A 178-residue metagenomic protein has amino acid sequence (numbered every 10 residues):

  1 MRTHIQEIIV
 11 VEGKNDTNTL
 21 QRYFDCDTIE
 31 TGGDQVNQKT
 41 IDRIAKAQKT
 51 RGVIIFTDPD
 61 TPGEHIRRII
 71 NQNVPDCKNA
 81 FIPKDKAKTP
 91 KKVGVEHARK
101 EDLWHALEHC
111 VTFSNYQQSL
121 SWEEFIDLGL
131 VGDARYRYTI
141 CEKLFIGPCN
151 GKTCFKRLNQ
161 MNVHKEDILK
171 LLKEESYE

Functional and structural regions predicted by a protein language model:
M1-E12, T17-D25: Glycine-rich, flexible N-terminal cofactor/catalytic loop recognition
R2, R22-D27, D34, Q38-E178: TOPRIM fold recognition
